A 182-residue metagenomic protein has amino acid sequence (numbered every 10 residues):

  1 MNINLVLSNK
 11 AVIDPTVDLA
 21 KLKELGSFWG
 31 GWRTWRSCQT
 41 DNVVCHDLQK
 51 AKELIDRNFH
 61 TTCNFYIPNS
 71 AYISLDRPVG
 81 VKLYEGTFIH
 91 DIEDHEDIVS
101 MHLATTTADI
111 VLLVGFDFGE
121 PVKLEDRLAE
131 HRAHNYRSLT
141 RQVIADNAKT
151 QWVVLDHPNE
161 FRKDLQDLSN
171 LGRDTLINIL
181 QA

Functional and structural regions predicted by a protein language model:
M1-A182: Metal-ion/cofactor- or nucleotide/acyl-coenzyme-handling active-site neighborhoods
